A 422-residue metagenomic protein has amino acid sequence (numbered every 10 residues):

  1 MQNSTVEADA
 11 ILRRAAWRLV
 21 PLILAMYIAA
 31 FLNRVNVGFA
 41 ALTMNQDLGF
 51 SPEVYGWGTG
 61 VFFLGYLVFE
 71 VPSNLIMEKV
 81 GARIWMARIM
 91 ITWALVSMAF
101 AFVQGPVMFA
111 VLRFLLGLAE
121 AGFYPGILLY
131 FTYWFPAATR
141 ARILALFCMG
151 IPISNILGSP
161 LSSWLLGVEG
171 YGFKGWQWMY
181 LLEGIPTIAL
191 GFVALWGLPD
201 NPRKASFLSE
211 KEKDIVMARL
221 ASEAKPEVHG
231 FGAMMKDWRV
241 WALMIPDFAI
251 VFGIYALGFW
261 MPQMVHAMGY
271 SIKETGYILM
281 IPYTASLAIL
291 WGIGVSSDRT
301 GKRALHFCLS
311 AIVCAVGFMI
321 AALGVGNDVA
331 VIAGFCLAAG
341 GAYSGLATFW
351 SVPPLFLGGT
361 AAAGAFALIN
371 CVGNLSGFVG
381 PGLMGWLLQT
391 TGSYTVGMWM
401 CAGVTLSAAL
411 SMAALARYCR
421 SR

Functional and structural regions predicted by a protein language model:
R18-P52, G158-S162, L257-P262, G380: Extracytoplasmic
V37-G38, G232-I293, L346, W350 (+1 more regions): Extracytoplasmic gate region of multi-pass secondary transporters
G49, G81, F102-M108, A119 (+3 more regions): Helix-breaking motifs and short loop linkers at transmembrane-helix boundaries and internal kinks in secondary membrane
V68-V107: Conserved MFS/SLC helix-loop-helix module at the cytosolic interface between two early adjacent transmembrane helices
F69-G81, I289-K302: Helix-to-loop junctions at the C-terminal end of transmembrane segments in multipass secondary transporters
L112-M149: Cytoplasmic helix-loop-helix junction between adjacent transmembrane helices in 12-TM secondary transporters
A141-L166, P186-T187, N370-G380: Glycine-rich segments within core transmembrane alpha-helices of 12-TM secondary carriers
R303-V352: C-terminal transmembrane helical hairpin of 12-TM major facilitator-type secondary transporters
